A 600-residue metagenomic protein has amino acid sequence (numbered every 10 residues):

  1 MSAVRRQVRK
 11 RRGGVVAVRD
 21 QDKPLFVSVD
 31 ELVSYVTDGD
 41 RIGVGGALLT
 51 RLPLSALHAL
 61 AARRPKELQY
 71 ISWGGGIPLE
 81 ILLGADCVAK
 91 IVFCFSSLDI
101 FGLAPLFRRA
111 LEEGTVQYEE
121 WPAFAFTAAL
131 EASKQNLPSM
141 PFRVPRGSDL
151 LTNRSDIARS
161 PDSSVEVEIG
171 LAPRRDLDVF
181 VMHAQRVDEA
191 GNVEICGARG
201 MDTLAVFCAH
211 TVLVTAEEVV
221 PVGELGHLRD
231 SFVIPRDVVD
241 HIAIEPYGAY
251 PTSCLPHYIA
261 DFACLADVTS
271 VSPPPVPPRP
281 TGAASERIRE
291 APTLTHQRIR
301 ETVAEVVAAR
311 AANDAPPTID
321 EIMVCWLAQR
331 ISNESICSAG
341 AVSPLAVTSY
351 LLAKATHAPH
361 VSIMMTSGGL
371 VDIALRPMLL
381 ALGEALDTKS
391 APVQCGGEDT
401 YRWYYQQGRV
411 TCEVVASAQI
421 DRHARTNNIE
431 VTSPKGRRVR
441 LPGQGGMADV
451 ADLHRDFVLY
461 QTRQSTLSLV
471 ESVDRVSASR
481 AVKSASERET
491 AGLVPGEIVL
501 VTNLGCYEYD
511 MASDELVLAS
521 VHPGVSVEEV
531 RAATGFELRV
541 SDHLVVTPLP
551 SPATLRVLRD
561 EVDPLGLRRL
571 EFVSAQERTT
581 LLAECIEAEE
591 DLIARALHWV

Functional and structural regions predicted by a protein language model:
V4-V33, L48-A62, P78, C87-K90 (+4 more regions): Conserved phosphate- and dinucleotide-binding cores of soluble alpha/beta proteins, encompassing both enzyme active
L25-V29, L49, N313-V324: Cofactor-pocket helix-loop regions in the catalytic cores of large enzyme subunits
I42-V44, L49-R64, I322-G369: N-terminal low-complexity or amphipathic/hydrophobic leaders
G46, G223, I319-I322, E334-G340 (+1 more regions): Flexible, glycine/charged-enriched surface loops at secondary-structure junctions
E67-Q69, E334-C337, D514-V517: Short active-site oxyanion
L79, T366-P377: Short connector loops at secondary-structure junctions
C254, A283, D542-A596: A conserved C-terminal secondary-structure "cap"
